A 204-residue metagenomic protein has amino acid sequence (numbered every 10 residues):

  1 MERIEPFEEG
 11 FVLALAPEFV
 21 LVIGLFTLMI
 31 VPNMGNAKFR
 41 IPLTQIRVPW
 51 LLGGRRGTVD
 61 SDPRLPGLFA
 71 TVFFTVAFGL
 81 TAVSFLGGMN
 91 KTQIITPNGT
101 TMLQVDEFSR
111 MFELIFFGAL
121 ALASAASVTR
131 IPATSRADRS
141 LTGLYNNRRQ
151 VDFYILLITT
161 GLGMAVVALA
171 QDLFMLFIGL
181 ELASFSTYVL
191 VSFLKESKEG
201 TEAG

Functional and structural regions predicted by a protein language model:
M1-G204: Alpha-helical transmembrane segments of multi-pass membrane proteins predominantly involved in bioenergetics
